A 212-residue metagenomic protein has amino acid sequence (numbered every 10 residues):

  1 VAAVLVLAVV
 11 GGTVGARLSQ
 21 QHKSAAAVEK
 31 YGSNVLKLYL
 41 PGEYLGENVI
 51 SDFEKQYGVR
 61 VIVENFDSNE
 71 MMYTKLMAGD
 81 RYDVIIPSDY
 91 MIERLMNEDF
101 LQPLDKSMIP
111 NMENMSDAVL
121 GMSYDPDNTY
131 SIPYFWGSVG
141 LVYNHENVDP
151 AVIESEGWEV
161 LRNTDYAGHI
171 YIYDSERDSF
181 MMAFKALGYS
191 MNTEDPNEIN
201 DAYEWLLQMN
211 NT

Functional and structural regions predicted by a protein language model:
V1-R17: Sec-dependent N-terminal signal peptides of Gram-positive bacterial secreted proteins and lipoproteins
L5-V6, L36, E93, M182: N-terminal hydrophobic or amphipathic segments with adjacent small-residue motifs that include Sec signal peptides
V9-T13, K30, S155: Intrinsically disordered, low-complexity segments enriched in small/polar residues
T13-R17, Q21-S24, N34, S123 (+3 more regions): Compositionally biased, intrinsically disordered low-complexity regions
A16-L18, K23-R94, E98: Early extracytoplasmic/lumenal segment of secretory-pathway proteins
L76, I86-T212: Extracytoplasmic ligand-binding site segments that recognize negatively charged/polar headgroups
